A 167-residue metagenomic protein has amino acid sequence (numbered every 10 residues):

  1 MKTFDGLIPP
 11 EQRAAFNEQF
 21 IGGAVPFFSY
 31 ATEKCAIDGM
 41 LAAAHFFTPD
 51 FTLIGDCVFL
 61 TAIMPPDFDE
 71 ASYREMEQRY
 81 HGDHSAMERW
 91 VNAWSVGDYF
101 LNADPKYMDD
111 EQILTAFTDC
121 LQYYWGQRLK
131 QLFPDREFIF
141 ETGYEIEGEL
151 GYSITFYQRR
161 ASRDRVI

Functional and structural regions predicted by a protein language model:
M1-T61: N-terminal leader/assembly segments
F4, I8, C35, Q78-H84 (+2 more regions): Short, flexible coil/linker segments at or flanking structured domains
F4-F16, T61, E70-E77, F100-A103 (+1 more regions): Unusually extended, aromatic-enriched hydrophobic runs near protein termini
S29, M40-A43, A71-S72, M76-R79 (+2 more regions): Short amphipathic alpha-helical surface micro-motifs
A36-E111: An N-terminal amphipathic alpha-helical segment
M108, Q112-I167: Acidic, proline/glycine-rich low-complexity IDRs
